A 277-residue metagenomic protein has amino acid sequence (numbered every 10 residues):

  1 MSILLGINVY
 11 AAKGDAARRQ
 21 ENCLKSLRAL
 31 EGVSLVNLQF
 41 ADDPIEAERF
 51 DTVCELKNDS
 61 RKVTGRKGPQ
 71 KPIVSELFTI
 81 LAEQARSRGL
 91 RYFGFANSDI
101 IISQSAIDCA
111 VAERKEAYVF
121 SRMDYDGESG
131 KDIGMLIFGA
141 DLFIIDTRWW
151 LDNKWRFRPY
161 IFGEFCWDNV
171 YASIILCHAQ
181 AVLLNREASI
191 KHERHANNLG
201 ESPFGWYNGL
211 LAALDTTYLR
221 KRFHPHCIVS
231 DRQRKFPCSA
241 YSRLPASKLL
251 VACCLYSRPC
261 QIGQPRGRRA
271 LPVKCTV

Functional and structural regions predicted by a protein language model:
L4-R19, C23, I161-V277: C-terminal catalytic/acceptor-binding lobe
A11-Q20, K62-Q70, I133-M135, F157-G163: Short, flexible/disordered intra-domain loops and linkers
K13-A16, A41-E48, D126-S129: Short, charged/polar "capping" segments at the starts of alpha-helices and the immediately preceding loops
R19-S34: Short, acidic, metal-binding catalytic loop of nucleotide-sugar glycosyltransferases
G32-A41, G94, E116-S121: Short, hydrophobic beta-strand segments that form beta-sheet elements in well-ordered domains
N37-R91: Active-site-proximal specificity loops/subdomain of glycosyltransferases
L90-S103: Short beta-strand-to-loop acidic/aromatic patch adjacent to the donor-nucleotide binding site
I100-L176: Conserved catalytic core of nucleotide-sugar-dependent glycosyltransferases
